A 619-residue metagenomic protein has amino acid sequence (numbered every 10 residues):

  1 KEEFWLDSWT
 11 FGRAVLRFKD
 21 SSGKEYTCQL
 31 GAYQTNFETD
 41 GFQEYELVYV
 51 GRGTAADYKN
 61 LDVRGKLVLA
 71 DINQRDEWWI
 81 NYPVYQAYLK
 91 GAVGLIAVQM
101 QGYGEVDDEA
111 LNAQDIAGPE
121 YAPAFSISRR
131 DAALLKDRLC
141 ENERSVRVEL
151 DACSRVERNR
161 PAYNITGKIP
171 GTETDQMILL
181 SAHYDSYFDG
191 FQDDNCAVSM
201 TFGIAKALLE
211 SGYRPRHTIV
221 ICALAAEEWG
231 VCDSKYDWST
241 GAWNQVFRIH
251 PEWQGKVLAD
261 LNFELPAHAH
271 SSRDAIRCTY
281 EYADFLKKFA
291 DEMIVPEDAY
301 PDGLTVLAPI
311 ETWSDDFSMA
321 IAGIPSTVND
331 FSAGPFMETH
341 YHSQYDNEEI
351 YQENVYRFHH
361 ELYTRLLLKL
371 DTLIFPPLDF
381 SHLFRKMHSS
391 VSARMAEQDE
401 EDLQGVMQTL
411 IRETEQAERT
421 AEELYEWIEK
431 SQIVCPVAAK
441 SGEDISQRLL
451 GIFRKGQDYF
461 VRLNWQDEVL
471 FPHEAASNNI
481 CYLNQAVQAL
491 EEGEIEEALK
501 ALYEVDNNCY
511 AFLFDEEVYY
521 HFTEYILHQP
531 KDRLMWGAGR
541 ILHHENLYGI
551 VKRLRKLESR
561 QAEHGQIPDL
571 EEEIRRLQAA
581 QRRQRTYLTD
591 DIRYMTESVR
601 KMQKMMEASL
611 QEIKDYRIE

Functional and structural regions predicted by a protein language model:
K1-R64: Noncatalytic luminal/extracellular "stalk/propeptide" segments of secretory-pathway proteins
E3-G12, F18, S128, P161-D185: Acidic/His- and Gly-rich active-site-bordering loop/insert found across diverse amide/peptide-bond hydrolases
R52-D107, T174, F202: A conserved hydrophobic secondary-structure block that centers on an alpha-helix together with its immediately flanking
R75-Y82, Q86, P161-N164, S186-E281: Acidic/histidine-rich catalytic neighborhood of metal-dependent amide-processing enzymes
Y103-A132: Short acidic, glycine/proline-enriched helix-loop-strand junctions
Y121-N164: Long, well-ordered, tryptophan-enriched scaffold segments
R160, V257, L265-S389: Active-site-adjacent substrate-binding region of metalloamidase/peptidase-like peptide-processing proteins
E361-L362, D371-E619: C-terminal non-catalytic alpha-helical accessory regions
